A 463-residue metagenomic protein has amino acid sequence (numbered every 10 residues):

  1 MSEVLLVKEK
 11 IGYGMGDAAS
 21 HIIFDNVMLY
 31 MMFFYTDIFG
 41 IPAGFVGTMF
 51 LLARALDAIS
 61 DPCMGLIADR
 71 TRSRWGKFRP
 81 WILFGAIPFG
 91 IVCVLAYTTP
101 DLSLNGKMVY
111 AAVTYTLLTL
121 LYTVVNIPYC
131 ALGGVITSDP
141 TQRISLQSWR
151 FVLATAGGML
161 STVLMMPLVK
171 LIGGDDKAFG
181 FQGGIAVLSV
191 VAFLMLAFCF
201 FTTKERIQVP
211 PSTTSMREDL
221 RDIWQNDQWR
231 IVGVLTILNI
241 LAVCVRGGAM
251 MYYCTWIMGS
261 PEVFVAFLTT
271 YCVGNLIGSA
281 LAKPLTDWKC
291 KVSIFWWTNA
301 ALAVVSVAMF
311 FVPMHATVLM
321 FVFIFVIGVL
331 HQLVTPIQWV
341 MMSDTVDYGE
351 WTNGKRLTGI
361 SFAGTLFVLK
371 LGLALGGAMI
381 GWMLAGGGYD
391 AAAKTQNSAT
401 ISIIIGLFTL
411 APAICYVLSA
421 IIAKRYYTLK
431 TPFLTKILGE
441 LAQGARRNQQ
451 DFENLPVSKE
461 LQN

Functional and structural regions predicted by a protein language model:
S2-N463: Membrane-embedded alpha-helical bundles of multi-pass transporters/translocases, especially carrier/permease families
